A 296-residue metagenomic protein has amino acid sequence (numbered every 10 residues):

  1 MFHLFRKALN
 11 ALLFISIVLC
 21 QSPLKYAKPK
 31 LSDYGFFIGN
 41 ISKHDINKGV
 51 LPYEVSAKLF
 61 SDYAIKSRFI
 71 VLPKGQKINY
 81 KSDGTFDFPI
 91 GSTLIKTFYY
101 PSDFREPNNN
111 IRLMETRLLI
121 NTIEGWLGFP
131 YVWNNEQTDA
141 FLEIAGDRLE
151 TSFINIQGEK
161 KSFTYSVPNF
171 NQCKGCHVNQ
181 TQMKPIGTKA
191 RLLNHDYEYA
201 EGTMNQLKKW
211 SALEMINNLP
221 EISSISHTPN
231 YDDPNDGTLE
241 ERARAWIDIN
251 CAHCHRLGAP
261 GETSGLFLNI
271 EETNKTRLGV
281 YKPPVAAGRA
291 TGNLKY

Functional and structural regions predicted by a protein language model:
M1-P23: Bacterial Sec-dependent N-terminal signal peptides
Q21-K25, P29, F104-Y296: Sequence context surrounding c-type heme c attachment/ligation sites in exported
Q21-R68: N-terminal pre-domain segments of enzymes
S67-N79: Short, structured beta-strand/loop micro-motifs enriched in basic residues and often containing a Trp
S82-G84, C176: Short, conserved secondary-structure segments in the cores of folded domains
F88-G91: Short, well-ordered loop/turn sites that connect or cap secondary structure elements
